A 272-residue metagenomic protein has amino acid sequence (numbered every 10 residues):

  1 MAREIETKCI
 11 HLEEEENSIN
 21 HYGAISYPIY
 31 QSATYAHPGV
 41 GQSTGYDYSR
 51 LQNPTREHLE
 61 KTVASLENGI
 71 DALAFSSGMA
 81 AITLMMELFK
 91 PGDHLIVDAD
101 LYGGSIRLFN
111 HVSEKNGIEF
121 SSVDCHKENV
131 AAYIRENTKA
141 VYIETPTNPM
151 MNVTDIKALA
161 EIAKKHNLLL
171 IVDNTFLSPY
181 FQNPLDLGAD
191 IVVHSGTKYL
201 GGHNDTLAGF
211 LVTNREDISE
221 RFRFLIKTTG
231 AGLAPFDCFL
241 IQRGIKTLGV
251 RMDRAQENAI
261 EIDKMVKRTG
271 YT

Functional and structural regions predicted by a protein language model:
M1-N53, L59-T62: N-terminal "arm"/small-domain region of PLP-dependent enzymes with the aminotransferase-like
R3, A24-I25, E57, N68 (+2 more regions): Short, basic and Ser/Thr-rich N-terminal targeting/leader segments
N17-S18, A72-Y271: Conserved PLP-enzyme active-site core in the AAT-like
T34-T83, E87-L88, G104-H111: Conserved N-terminal alpha-helix of the aminotransferase class I/II PLP-enzyme fold
